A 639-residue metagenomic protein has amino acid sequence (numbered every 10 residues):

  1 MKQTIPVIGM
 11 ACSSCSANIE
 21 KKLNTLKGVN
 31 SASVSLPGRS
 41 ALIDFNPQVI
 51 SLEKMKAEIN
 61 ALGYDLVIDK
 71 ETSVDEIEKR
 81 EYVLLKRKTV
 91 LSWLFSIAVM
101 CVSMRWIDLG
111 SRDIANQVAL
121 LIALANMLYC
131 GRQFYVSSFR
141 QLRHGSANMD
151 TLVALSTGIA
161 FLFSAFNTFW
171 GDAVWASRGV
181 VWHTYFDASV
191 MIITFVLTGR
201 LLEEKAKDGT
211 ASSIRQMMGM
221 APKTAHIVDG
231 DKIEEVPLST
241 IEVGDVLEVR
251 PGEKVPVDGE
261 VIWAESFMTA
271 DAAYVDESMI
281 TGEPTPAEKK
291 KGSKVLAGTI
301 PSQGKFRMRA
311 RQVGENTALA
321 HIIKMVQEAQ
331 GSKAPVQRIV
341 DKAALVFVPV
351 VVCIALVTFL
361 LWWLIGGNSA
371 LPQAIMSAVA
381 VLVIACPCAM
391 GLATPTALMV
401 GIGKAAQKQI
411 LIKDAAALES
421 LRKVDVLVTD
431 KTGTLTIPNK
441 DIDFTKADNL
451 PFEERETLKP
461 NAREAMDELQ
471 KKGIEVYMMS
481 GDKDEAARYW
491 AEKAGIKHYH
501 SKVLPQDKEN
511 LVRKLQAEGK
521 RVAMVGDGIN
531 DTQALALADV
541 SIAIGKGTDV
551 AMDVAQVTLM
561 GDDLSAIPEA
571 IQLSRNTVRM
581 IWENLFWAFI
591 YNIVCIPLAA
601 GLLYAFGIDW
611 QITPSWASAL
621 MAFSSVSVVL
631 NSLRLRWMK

Functional and structural regions predicted by a protein language model:
M1-N116, R140, Q216, K232-I233 (+8 more regions): Flexible metal-binding regulatory segments at protein termini and peripheral loops
T4, K27-V49, E53, H183-F186 (+2 more regions): Conserved cytosolic catalytic loops of P-type ATPases
A17, G38, I412, R422 (+2 more regions): Conserved ATP-binding TGD loop and adjacent catalytic N/P-domain core of P-type ATPases
D75-L94, Q117, S137-A160, I323-A355 (+5 more regions): Soluble-to-membrane junctions at the N-terminal ends of transmembrane alpha-helices in multi-pass ion-transporting
L84-T224, K342, I612-S615: Transmembrane helix-loop-helix hairpins at the membrane interface
D108-S111, R143, L162, K404 (+7 more regions): Membrane-embedded alpha-helical bundles of multi-pass transporters
A188-P251, K289, L411-K413, A486-W490 (+2 more regions): Juxtamembrane coupling segments of multi-pass membrane pumps/enzymes
I280, M376, C386-P451, A534 (+1 more regions): Conserved catalytic phosphorylation-site environment of P-type ATPases
